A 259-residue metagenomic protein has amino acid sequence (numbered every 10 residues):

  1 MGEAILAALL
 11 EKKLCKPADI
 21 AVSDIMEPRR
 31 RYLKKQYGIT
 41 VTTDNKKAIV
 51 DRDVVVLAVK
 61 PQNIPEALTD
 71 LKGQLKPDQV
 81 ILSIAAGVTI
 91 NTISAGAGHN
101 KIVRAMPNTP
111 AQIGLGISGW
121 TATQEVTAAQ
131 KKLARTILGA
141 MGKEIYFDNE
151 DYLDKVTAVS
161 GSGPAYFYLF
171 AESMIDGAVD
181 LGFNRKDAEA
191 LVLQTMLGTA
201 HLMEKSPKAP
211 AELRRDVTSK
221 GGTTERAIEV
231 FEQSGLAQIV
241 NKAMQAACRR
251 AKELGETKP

Functional and structural regions predicted by a protein language model:
M1-Q36, T40-T43, V179-L181: NAD(P)+-binding Rossmann beta1-loop-alpha1 motif at the extreme N-terminus of oxidoreductases
I20, A48, N184-L191, L213: Small-residue helix-packing motif on alpha-helices
E27-P28, Y37, N45-W120: Rossmann-like NAD(P)(H) cofactor-binding subdomain of soluble oxidoreductases
I93-K101, I117-K155, Y166-K205: Internal alpha-helical scaffold of NAD(P)-dependent oxidoreductase catalytic cores
I102, Y152-A158, P210-R215: Short pre-catalytic strand/loop immediately N-terminal to key active-site residues, enriched for Gly-Thr
L193-P259: NAD(P)-dependent Rossmann-like dehydrogenase/reductase catalytic/cofactor-binding core
